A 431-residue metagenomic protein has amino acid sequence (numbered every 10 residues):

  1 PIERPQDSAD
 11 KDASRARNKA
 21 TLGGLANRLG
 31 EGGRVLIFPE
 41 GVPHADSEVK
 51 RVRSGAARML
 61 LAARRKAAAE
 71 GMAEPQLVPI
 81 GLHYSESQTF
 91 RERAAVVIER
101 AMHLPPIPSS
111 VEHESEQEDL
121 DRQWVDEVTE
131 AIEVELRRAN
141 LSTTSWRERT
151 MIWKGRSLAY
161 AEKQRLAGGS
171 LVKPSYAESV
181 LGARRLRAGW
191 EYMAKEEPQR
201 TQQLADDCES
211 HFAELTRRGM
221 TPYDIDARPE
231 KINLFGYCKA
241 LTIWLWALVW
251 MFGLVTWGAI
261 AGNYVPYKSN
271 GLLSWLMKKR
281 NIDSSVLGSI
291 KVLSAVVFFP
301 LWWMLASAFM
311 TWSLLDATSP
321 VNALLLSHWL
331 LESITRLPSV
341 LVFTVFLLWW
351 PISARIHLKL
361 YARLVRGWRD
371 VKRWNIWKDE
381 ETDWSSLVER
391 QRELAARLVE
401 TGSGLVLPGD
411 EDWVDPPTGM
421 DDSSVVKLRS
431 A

Functional and structural regions predicted by a protein language model:
P1-I2, L25, L60, I98: Structural element of the ATP-grasp superfamily
P1-R4, D422: Domain-scale detector for complete catalytic domains at protein termini or as standalone homologs
E3-D12: Polar-ligand-bearing catalytic/cofactor-coordination segments of membrane-embedded or membrane-tethered inner-membrane
R4, P39-E40, I98-A101: Short loop/turn segments at strand-loop or loop-helix junctions that form parts of catalytic or ligand-binding pockets
K11-E31, D46-E48, R65-A431: Membrane-interfacial terminal anchoring regions of lipid-handling membrane enzymes
A26-A57: Catalytic-site beta-strand/loop segments enriched in glycine and acidic/polar residues
G55-R65: An active-site-proximal "capping" alpha-helix that borders the catalytic cofactor pocket
